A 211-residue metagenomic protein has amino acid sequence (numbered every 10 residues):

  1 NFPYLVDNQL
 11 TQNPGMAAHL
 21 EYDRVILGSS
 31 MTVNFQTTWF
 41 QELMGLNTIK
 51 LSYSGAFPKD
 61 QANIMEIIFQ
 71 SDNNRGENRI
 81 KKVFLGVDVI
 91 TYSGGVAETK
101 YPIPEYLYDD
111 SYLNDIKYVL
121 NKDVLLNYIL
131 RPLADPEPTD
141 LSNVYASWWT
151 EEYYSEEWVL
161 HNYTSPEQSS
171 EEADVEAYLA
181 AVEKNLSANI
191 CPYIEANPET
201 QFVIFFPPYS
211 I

Functional and structural regions predicted by a protein language model:
N1-E21: N-terminal secretory targeting modules
F2-N8, N34-F35, Y154-Y163: Short low-complexity stretches enriched in small and charged residues
F2-V6, I26, S54-G55, Y178-A181: Short, flexible loop segments at the rims of nucleotide/cofactor-binding pockets, characterized by
D7-N13, Q61-N73, L186-N189: Short alpha-helical segments and helix-capping/turn motifs at coil-helix boundaries
N8-N13, W39-F40, H161-E167: A broad, low-specificity signal for short, low-complexity segments enriched in glycine/proline and polar/charged
L20-I116: Membrane-embedded segments
G86-V87, V96-P207: Secreted/periplasmic serine-hydrolase-like ester/acetyl group-modifying domain
